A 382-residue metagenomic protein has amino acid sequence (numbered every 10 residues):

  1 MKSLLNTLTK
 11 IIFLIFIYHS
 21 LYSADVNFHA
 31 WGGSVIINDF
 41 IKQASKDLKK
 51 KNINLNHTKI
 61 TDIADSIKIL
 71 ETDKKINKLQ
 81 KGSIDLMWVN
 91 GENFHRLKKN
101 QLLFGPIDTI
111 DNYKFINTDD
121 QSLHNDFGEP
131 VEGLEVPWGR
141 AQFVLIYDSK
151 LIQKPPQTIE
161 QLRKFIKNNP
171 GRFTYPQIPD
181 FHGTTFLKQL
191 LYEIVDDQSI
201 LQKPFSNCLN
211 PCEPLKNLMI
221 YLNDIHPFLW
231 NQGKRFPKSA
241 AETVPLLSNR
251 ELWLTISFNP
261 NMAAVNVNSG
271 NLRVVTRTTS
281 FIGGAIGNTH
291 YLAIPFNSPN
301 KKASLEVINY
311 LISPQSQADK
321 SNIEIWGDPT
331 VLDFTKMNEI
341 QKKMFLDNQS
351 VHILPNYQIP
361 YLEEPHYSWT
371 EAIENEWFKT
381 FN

Functional and structural regions predicted by a protein language model:
K2-S23: Classical Sec-dependent N-terminal signal peptides that target proteins to the secretory pathway
A24-R96: Early extracytoplasmic/lumenal segment of secretory-pathway proteins
V35-N38, A64, F94, K98-A241: Extracytoplasmic ligand-binding site segments that recognize negatively charged/polar headgroups
K75-M87, L102, N169-R172, N249-S257: Alpha-to-beta junction loops
L79-G82, K98, F127-P130, V136-R140 (+6 more regions): Extracellular/periplasmic catalytic domains that process cell-envelope and extracellular macromolecules
N231-N297, Q341-F345: Extracytoplasmic/periplasmic substrate-binding proteins
A285, H290-P360: Mature extracytoplasmic/periplasmic domains
V351-N382: Conserved C-terminal helix/tail region of periplasmic/extracytoplasmic solute-binding proteins
